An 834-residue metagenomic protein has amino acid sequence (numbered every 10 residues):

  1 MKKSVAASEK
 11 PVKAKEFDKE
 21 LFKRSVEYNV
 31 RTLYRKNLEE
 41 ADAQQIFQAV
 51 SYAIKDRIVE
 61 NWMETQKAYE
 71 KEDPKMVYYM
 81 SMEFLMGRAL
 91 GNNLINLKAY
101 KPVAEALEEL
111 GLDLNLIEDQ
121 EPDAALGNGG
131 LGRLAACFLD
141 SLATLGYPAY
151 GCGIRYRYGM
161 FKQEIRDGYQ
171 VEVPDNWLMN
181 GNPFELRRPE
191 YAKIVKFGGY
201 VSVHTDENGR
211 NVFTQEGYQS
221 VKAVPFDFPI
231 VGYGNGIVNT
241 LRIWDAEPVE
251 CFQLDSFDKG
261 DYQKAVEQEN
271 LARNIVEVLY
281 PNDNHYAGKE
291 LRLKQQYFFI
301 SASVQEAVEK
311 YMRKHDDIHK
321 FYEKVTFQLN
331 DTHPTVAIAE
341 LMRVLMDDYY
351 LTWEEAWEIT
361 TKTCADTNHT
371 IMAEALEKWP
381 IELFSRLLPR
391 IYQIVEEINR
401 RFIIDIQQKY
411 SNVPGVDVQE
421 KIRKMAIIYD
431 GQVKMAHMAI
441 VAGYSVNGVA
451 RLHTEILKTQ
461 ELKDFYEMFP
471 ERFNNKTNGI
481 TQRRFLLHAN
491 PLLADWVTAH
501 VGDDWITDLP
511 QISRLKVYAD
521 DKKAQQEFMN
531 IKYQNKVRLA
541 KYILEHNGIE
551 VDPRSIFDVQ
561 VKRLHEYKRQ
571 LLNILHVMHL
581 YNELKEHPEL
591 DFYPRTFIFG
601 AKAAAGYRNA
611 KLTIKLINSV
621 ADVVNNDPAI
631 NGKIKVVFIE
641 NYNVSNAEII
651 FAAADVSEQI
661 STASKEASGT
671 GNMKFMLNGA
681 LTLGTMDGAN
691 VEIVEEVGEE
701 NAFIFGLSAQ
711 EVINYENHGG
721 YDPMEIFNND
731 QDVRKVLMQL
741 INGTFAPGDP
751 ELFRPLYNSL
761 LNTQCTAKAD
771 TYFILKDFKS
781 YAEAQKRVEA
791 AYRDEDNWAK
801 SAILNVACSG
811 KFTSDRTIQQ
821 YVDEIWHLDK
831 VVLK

Functional and structural regions predicted by a protein language model:
K2-K834: A conserved ligand/cofactor-binding region detector
